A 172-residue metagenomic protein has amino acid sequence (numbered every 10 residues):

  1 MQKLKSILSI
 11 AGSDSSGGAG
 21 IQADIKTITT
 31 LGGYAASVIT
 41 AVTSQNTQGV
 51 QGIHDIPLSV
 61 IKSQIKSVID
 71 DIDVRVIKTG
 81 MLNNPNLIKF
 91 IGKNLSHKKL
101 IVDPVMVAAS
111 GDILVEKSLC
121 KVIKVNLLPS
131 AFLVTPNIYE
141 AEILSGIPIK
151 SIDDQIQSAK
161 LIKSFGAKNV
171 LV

Functional and structural regions predicted by a protein language model:
M1-V76, D153-V172: Small-residue (G/A/S/T)-rich helix-start motifs and N-terminal tracts that mark the onset
Q22-I25, Q51-I53, I91-N94, L114-K117 (+1 more regions): Short, glycine/charged-enriched secondary-structure capping and boundary segments
G33, K98, I147: Short glycine/serine/threonine/alanine-rich loop segments
I39-V42, P104, I138: Short, small-residue-rich loop/turn micro-motifs
S44-Q51, A108-I113, A141-S145: A short acidic, helix-capping loop that chelates divalent metal ions and anchors anionic groups
Q64, V68-P136: Glycine/small-residue-rich loop that forms an oxyanion/phosphate-binding "nest" at active or ligand-binding sites
K117-V172: Conserved phosphate/ATP/ADP-binding segment of small-molecule kinases
